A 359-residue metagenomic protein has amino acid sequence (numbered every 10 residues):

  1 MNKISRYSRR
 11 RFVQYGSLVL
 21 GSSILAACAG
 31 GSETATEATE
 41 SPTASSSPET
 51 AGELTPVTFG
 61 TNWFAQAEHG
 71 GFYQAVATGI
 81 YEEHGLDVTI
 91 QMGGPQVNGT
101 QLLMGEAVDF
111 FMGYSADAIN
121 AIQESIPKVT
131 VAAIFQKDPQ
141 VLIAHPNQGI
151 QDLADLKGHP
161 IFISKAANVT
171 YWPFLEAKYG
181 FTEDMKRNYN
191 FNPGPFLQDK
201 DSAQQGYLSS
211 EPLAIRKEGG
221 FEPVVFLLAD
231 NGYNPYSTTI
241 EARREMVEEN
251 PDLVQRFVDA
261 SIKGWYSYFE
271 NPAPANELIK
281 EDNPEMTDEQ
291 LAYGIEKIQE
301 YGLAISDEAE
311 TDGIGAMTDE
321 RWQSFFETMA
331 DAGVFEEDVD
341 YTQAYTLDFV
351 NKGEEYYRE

Functional and structural regions predicted by a protein language model:
M1-A27: N-terminal secretory signal peptides
A29-A38: Bacterial lipoprotein signal-peptidase II cleavage site
E37-E53: Post-signal peptide N-terminal segment of mature Sec-exported envelope proteins
P48-Y189, P193-Q198, S202-S209, F226: Short, glycine-/small- and polar/acidic-enriched structural segments that line small-molecule recognition paths
I80-H84, Y179-F181, E218-G220, E285-D288 (+1 more regions): Short helix-capping segments at alpha-helix termini
A116, F191-P195, D199-T287: Pocket-lining segment of extracytoplasmic ligand-binding domains
E249-V334: Secondary-structure end/capping motifs
E320-E359: Conserved C-terminal helix/tail region of periplasmic/extracytoplasmic solute-binding proteins
